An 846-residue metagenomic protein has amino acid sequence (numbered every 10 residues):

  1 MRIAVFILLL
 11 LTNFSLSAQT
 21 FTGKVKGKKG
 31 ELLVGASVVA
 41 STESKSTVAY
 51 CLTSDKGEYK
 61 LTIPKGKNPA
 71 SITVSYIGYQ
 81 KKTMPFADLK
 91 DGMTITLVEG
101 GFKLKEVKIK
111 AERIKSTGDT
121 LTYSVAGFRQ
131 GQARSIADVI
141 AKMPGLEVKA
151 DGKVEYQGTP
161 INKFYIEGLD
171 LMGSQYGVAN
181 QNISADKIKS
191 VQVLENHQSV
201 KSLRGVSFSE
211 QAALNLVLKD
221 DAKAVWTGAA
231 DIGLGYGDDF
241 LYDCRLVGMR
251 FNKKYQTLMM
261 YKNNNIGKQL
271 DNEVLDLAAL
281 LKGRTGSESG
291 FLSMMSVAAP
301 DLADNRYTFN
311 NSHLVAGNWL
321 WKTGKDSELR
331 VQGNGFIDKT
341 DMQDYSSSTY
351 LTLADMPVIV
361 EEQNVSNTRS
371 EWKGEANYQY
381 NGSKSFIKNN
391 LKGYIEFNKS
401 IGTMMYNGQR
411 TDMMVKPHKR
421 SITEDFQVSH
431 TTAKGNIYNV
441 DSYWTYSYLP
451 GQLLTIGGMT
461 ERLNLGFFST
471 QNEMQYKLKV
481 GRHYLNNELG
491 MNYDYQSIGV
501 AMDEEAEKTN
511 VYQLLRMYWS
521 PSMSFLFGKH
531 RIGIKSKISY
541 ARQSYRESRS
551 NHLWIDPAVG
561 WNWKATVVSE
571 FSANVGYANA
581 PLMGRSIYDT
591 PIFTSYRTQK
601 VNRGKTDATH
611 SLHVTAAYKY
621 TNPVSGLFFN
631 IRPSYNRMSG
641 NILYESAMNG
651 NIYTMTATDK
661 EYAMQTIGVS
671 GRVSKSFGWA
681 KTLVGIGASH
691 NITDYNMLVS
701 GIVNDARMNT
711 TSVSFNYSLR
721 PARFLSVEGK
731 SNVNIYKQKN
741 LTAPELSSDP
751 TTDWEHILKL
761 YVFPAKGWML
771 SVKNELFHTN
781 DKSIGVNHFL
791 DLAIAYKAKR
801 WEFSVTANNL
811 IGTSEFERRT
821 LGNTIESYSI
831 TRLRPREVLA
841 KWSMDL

Functional and structural regions predicted by a protein language model:
Q19, K56-K60, Q80-K82, A87-K90 (+13 more regions): Membrane-proximal, glycine/serine-rich, low-complexity loop/turn segments characteristic of large bacterial
T22-L33: Structural motif
S41-T47, N68-M84: A short, solvent-exposed loop/turn motif at the edges and junctions of modular extracellular/periplasmic domains
S44-E58: Short, acidic Ser/Thr/Gly-rich low-complexity loop/linker segments typical of extracellular and cell-surface proteins
R204-V206, L270-D276, M342-V358, K399-G408 (+11 more regions): Outer-membrane beta-barrel translocator domains and adjoining extracellular loop/strand segments of Gram-negative
E210, G235-C244, F309-V315, T368-W372 (+11 more regions): Residues that define the transmembrane beta-barrel architecture of outer-membrane proteins
L320-D338, S366-M405, R410-R546, W554-P557 (+5 more regions): Face-selective signature of the C-terminal outer-membrane beta-barrel domain
S714-I735, E745-L846: Conserved C-terminal beta-signal and adjacent last beta-strands/turns of outer-membrane beta-barrel proteins
